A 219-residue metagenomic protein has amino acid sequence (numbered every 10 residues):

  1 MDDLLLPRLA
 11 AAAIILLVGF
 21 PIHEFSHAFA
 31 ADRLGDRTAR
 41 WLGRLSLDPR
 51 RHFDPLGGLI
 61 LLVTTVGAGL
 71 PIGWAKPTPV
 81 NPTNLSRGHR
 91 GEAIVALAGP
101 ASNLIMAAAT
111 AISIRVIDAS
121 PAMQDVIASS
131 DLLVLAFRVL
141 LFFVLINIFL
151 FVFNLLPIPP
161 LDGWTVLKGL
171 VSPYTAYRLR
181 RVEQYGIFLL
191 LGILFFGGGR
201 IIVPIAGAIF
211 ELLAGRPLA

Functional and structural regions predicted by a protein language model:
M1-A219: Hydrophobic transmembrane alpha-helices and their immediate loop junctions in multi-pass integral membrane proteins
